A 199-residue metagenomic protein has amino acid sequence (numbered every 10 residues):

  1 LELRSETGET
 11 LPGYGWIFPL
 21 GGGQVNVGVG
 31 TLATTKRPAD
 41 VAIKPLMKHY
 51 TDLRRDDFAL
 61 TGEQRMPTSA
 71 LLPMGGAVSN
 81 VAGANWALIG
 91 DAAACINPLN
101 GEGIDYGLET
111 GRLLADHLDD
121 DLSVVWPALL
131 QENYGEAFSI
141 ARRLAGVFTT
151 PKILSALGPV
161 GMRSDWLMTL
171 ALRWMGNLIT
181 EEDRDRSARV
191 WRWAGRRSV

Functional and structural regions predicted by a protein language model:
L1-M47: Conserved FAD-binding catalytic core of PHBH/FMO-like flavoproteins
E2, F58-P67, L88, E181-V199: Short flexible/disordered coil segments
E2-E6, G23, T35, G75-A77 (+6 more regions): Surface-exposed loop/turn and secondary-structure junction residues enriched for glycine/proline
G23, L71-P73, E132: Active-site/binding-pocket entry motifs
V25-V29, G90, E136: Short acidic (Asp/Glu) and glycine-rich catalytic loops that position anionic groups and cofactors
T35-H117, V124-V125: FAD/FMN-dependent oxidoreductases across multiple families
D116-V199: C-terminal helical "tail/cap" subdomain of flavin- and related membrane-associated enzymes
